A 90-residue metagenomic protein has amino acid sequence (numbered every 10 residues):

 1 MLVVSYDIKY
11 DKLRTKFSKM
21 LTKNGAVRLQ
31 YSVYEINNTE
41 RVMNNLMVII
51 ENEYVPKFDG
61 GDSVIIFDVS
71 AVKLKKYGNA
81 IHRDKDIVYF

Functional and structural regions predicted by a protein language model:
M1-R41: Extended, hydrophobic alpha-helical segments
L2, L13, V27-Q30, I50 (+3 more regions): A general marker of short, structured functional hotspots
I8-K12, T39-N45, S63-I65, K85-D86: Short linear motifs at secondary-structure transitions and domain/linker junctions
K16, N44, K76: Short acidic, gly/pro-rich beta-turn/loop elements at beta-sheet edges and active-site/ligand-binding grooves
T22, L46-V48, D84: Short, charged/polar low-complexity linear motifs in solvent-exposed/disordered segments
L29, I36-G60, K73: Short, intrinsically disordered low-complexity segments
V55-F90: C-terminal structural segments of small proteins and small subunits
